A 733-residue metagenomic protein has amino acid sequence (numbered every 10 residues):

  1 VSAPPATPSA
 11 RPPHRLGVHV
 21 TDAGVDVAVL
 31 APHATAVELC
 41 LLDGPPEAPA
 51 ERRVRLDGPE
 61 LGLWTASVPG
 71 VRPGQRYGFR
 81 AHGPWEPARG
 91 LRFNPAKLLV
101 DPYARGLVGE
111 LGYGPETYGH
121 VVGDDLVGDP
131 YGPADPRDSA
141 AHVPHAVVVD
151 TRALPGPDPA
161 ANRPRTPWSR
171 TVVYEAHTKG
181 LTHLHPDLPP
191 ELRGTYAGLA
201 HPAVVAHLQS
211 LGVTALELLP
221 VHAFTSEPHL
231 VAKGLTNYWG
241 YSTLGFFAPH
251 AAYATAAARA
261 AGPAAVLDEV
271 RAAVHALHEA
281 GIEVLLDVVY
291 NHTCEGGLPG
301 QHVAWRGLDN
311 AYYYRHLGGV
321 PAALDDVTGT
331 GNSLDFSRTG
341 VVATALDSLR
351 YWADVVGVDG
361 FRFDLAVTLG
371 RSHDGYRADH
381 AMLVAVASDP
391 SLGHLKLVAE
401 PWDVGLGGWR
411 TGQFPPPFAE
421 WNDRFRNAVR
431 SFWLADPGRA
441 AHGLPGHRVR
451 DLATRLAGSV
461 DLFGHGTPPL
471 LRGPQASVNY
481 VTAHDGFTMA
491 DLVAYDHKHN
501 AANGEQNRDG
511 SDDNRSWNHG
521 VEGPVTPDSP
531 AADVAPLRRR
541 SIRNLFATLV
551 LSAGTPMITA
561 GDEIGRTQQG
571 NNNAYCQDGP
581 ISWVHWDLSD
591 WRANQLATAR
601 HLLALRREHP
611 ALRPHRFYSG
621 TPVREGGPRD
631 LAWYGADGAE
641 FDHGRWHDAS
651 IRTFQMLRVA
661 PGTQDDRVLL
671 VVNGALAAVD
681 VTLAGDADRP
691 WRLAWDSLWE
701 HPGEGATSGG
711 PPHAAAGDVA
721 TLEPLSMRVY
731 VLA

Functional and structural regions predicted by a protein language model:
V1-Y174, K179, Y196, S529-R543 (+1 more regions): Carbohydrate-interacting/catalytic domains
V29, F79, A176, L218 (+9 more regions): Conserved, mostly hydrophobic/aromatic
A31, G58-E60, G70-R72, G83 (+18 more regions): Short, flexible loop/turn elements at secondary-structure junctions
E86-G90, P157, T182-L184, F224-P228 (+6 more regions): Short catalytic/ligand-binding loop motif for oxyanion handling, primarily in non-cytosolic enzymes, centered on
S139, H177-V358, L365-S391, G408 (+2 more regions): Substrate-binding/active-site clefts of carbohydrate-active enzymes
V172-Y174, L216, V284-L286, F361 (+2 more regions): Hydrophobic faces of well-ordered beta-strands that scaffold small-molecule active sites in alpha/beta enzyme cores
H185-L188, G408-R410, A490-D496, N500-A501 (+4 more regions): Short conserved micro-motifs at the rims of enzyme active sites and ligand-binding pockets
S372, A378-A560, G565, N573-Q577 (+5 more regions): Conserved alpha/beta catalytic core and glycan-binding cleft of carbohydrate-active enzymes
